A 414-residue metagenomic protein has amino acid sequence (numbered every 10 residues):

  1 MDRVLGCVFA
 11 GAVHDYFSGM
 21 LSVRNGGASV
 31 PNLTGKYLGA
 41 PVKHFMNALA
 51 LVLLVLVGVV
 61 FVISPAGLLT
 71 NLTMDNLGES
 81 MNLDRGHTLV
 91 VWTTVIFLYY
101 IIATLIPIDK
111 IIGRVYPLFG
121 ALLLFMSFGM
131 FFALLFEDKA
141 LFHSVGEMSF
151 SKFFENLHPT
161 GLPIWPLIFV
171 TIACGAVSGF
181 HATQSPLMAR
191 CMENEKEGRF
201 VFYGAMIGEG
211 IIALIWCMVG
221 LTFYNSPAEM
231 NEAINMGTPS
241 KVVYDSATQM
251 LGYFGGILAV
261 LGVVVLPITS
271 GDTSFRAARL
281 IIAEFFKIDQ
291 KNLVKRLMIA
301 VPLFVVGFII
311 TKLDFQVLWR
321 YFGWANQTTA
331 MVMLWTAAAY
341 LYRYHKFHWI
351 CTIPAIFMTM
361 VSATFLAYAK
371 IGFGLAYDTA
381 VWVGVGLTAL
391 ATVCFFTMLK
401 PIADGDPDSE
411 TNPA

Functional and structural regions predicted by a protein language model:
L5, V13-V42, L77, R190 (+5 more regions): Flexible loop linkers connecting adjacent transmembrane helices in multi-pass alpha-helical membrane transporters
G6, A10-G26, V30-T104, A133 (+3 more regions): Helix-loop-helix module between adjacent transmembrane segments
G19, L134-S151, Y203-D245: Extracellular/periplasmic helix-exit of transmembrane alpha-helices
A40-N47, L51, R85-V95, G204-A213 (+7 more regions): Loop-to-transmembrane helix boundary motifs in multi-pass membrane proteins
G58-D75, E79, H87-T94, Y99-T104 (+3 more regions): Hydrophobic alpha-helical segments and their helix-loop junctions in multi-pass secondary transporters
R85-L89, T94, I108, I112-F119 (+4 more regions): C-terminal membrane-solvent junction of multi-pass transporters and transport-like membrane proteins
L98, S127, F304-I309, G384-T397: Hydrophobic core of alpha-helical transmembrane segments in multi-pass integral membrane proteins
F131-K139, K152-W216, L261-S270: Hydrophobic, membrane-embedded alpha-helices of multi-pass small-molecule transporters
